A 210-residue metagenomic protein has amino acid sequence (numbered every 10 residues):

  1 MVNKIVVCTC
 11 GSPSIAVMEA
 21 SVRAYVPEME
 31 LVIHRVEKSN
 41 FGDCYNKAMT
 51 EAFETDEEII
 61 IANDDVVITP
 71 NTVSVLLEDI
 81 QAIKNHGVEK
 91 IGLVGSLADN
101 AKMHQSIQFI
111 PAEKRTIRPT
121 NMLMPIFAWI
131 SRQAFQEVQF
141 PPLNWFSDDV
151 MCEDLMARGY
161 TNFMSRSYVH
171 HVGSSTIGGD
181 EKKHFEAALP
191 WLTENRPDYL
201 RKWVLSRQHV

Functional and structural regions predicted by a protein language model:
V17-I33: Short, acidic, metal-binding catalytic loop of nucleotide-sugar glycosyltransferases
E37-C44, M49, N144-W145: A short, glycine-/small-residue-rich helix N-cap motif at loop->alpha-helix starts within glycosyltransferase
N46-E58: Active-site nucleotide-sugar/metal-binding loop of Leloir-type enzymes
D56-V67: Short beta-strand-to-loop acidic/aromatic patch adjacent to the donor-nucleotide binding site
V73-I91: Conserved donor-nucleotide/metal-binding helix-loop-beta segment in metal-dependent transferases, i.e., the alpha-helix
G92-Q108: Short beta-strand-to-loop element that shapes/binds the nucleotide-sugar donor at the catalytic cleft/hinge
I110-I130: A recurrent flexible, glycine/aromatic-enriched loop bordering the glycosyltransferase active site that acts as
N144-V210: C-terminal catalytic/acceptor-binding lobe
